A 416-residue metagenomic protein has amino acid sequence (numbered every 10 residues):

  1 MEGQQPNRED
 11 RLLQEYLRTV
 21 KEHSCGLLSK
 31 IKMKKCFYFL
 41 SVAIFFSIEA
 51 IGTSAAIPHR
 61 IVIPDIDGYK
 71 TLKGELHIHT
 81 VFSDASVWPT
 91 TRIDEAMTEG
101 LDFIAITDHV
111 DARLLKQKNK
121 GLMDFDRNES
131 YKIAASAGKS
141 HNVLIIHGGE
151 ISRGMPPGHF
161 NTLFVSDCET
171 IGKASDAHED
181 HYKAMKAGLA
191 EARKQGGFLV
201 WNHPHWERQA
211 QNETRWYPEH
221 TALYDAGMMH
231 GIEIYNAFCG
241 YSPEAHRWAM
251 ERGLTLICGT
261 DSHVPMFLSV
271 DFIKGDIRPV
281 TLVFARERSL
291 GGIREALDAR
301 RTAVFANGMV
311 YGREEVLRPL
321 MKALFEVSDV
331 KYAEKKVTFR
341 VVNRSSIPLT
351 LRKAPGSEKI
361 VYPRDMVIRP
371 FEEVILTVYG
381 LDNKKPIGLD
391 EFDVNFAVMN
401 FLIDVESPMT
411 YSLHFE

Functional and structural regions predicted by a protein language model:
N7-D10, Y16, H23: Intrinsic-disorder-associated, low-complexity terminal segments enriched in Asp/Asn/His/Tyr and depleted of Lys/Arg
N7-R8, S54-E75, I93, P157-S166 (+1 more regions): Charged catalytic cores and adjacent phosphate/nucleic-acid-binding surfaces used for phosphate/nucleic-acid chemistry
L28-K32: Short, Lys/Arg-enriched N-terminal segments with co-localized hydrophobic residues within the first ~10-30 amino acids
S41-E49: Bacterial N-terminal signal peptides
P58-N202, E219, I234-W248: A metal-dependent hydrolase metal-coordination microenvironment
V200-N212: Aromatic-lined carbohydrate-recognition surfaces of secreted/lumenal glycan-active proteins
